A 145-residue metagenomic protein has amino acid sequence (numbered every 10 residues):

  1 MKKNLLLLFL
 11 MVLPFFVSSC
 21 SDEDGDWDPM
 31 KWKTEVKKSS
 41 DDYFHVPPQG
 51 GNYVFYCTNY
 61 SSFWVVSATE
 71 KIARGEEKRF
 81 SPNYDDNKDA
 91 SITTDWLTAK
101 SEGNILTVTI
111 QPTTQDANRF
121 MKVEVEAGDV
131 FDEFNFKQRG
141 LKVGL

Functional and structural regions predicted by a protein language model:
M1-N4, S18, V123: Positively charged n-region of N-terminal signal peptides that target proteins for export
L5-P14: Sec-dependent N-terminal signal peptides
L13-D41: Bacterial Sec-dependent N-terminal signal peptides
K33-E35, S40-F55, L97: Short beta-strand segments of immunoglobulin-like
V46, N118, D132-F134: A structural signal for beta-rich interaction modules in eukaryotic proteins
N52-T107: Surface-exposed binding patches on compact interaction domains or structured appendages
L106, D129-L145: C-terminal edge beta-strand
Q115-D129: A short beta-strand micro-motif common to beta-rich folds, especially ectodomain repeats
